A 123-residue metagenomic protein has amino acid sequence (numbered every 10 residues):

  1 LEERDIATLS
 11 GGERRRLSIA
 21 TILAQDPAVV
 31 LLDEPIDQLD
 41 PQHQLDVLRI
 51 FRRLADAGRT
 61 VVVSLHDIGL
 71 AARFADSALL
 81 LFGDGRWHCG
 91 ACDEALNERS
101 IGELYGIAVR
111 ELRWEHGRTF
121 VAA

Functional and structural regions predicted by a protein language model:
D5-L9: Conserved ABC ATPase signature
I22-L23: ABC ATPase C-loop
D26: Conserved catalytic motifs of ABC-family nucleotide-binding domains
V30-E34: Catalytic Walker B motif of ABC-type/P-loop ATPase nucleotide-binding domains
Q44-A57: Helical segment within the ABC ATPase nucleotide-binding domain
L65-H66: H-loop/switch region of ABC-family ATPase nucleotide-binding domains
A78-C92: H-loop (His-switch) and adjacent beta-strand-loop-beta switch element of ABC-type ATPase nucleotide-binding domains
E94, E98, G102-A123: ABC ATPase nucleotide-binding domains
